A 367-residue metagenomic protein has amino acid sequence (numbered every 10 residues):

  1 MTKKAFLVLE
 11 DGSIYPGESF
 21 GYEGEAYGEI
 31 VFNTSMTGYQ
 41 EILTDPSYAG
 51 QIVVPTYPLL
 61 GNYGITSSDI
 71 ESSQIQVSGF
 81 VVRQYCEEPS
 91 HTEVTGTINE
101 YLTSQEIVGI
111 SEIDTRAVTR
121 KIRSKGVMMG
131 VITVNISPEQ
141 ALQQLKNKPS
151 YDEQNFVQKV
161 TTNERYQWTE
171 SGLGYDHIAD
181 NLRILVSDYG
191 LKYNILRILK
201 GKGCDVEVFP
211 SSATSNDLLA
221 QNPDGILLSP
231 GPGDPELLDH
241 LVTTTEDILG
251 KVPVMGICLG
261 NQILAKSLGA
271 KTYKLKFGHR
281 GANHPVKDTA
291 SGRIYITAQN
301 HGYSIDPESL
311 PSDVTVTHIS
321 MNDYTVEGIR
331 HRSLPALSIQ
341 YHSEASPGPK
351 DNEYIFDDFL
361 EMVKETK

Functional and structural regions predicted by a protein language model:
M1-N216, Q221, P235, S346 (+1 more regions): RNA-binding accessory domains that recognize and position tRNA/RNA substrates
Y85, G231, L334, E344: Flexible loop residues that form catalytic and substrate-binding hotspots at small-molecule/glycan-binding clefts
V108, R183, P253-M255, K271 (+1 more regions): Proline-centered loop/turn at the N-terminus of a beta-strand
D114, C258, H301, H342: Active-site glycine-centered loops adjacent to acidic/histidine catalytic or metal-binding residues that shape
R183-D188, T297-A298, L337-Y341: Active-site-proximal beta-strand elements of phosphoester/diester hydrolases
D224-G225, S229-I296, S304, G348-T366: Cysteine-nucleophile active-site neighborhood
G292-L334: Catalytic beta-strand/loop cores that center a nucleophilic Ser/Cys/Thr and support acyl-enzyme chemistry
